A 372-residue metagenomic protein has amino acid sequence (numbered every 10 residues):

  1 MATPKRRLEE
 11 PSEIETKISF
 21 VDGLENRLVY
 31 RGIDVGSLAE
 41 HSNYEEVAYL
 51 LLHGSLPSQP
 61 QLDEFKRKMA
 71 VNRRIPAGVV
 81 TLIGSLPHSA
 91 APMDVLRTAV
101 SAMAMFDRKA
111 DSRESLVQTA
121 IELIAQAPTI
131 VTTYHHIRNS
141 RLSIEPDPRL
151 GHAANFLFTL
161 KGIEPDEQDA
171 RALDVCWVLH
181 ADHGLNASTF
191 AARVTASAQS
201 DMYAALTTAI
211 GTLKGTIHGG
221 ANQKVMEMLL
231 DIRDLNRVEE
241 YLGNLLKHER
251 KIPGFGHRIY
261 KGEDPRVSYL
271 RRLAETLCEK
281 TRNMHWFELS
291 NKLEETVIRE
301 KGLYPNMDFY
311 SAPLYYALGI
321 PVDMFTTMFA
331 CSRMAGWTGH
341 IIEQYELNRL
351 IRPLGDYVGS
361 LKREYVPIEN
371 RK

Functional and structural regions predicted by a protein language model:
M1-K372: Non-transmembrane, aqueous-exposed alpha-helical and coiled segments at domain scale
